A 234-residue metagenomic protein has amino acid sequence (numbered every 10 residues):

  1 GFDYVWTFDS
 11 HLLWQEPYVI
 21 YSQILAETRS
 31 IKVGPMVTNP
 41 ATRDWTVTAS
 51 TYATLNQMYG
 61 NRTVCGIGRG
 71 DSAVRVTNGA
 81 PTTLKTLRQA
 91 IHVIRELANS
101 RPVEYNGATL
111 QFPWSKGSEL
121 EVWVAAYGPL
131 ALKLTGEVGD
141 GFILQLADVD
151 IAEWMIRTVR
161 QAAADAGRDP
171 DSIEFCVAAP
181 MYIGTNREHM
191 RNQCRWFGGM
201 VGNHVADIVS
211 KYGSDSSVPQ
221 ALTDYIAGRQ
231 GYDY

Functional and structural regions predicted by a protein language model:
G1-M36, L120: N-terminal beta1-alpha1-beta2 module of alpha/beta enzyme domains
V5-T7, K32-T38, T63-I67, V122-A126 (+2 more regions): Hydrophobic faces of well-ordered beta-strands that scaffold small-molecule active sites in alpha/beta enzyme cores
D9-E16, P40-T46, V149-E153, Y182-I183: Acidic-and-aromatic substrate-binding clefts and catalytic sites of carbohydrate-active enzymes
W14-S22, D148-A163: Active-site-adjacent beta->alpha loops and helix N-cap segments on the catalytic face of soluble alpha/beta enzymes
Y21-K32, Y52-T63, G136, D165-P170: Acidic (Asp/Glu)-rich catalytic clusters
T38-W45, K116-Y127, M181-G184: Active-site mouth loops of central-metabolism enzymes
W45-N56, G184-C194: Catalytic cores of alpha/beta
A80-F112, A152, R157-T158, A163-Y234: An alpha-helical appendage that flanks or caps ligand/catalytic pockets
